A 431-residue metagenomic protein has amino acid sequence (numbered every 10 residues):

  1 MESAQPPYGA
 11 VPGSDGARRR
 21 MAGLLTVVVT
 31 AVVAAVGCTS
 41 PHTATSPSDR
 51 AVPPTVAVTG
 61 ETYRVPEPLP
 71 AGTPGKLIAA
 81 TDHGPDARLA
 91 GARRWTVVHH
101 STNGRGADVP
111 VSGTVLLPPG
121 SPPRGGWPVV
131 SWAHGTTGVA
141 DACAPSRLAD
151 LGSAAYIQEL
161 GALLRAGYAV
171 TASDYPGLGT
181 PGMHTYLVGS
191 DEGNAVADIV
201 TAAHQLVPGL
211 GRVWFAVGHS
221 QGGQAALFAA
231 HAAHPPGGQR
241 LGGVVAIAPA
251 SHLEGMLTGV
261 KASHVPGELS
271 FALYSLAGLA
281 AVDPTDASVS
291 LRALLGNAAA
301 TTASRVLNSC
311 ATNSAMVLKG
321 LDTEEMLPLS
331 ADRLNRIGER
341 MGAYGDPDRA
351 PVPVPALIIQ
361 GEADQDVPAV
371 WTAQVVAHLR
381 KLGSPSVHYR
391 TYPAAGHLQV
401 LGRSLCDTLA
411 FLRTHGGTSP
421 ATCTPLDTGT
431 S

Functional and structural regions predicted by a protein language model:
M1-T43: Secretory targeting and sorting signals
E2, T39-P122, R380: Catalytic-loop region of hydrolases
V65, A250-R349: Accessory cap/linker subdomain of secreted extracellular hydrolases
N103-S112, L116-R165: Short, surface-exposed "cap/lid" segments of acyl-processing enzymes
L117-G126, T201-H219, P236: Gly/Ser-rich "nucleophile elbow"/oxyanion-hole loop immediately N-terminal to the catalytic nucleophile in hydrolases
Y186-L206: Alpha/beta-hydrolase active-site loop
L329-R340, Y344, D366, A373-S431: C-terminal catalytic histidine-bearing segment of alpha/beta-hydrolase fold enzymes
V352, L357-D364: Short beta-strand/loop motif that positions the catalytic acidic residue of the alpha/beta-hydrolase fold
